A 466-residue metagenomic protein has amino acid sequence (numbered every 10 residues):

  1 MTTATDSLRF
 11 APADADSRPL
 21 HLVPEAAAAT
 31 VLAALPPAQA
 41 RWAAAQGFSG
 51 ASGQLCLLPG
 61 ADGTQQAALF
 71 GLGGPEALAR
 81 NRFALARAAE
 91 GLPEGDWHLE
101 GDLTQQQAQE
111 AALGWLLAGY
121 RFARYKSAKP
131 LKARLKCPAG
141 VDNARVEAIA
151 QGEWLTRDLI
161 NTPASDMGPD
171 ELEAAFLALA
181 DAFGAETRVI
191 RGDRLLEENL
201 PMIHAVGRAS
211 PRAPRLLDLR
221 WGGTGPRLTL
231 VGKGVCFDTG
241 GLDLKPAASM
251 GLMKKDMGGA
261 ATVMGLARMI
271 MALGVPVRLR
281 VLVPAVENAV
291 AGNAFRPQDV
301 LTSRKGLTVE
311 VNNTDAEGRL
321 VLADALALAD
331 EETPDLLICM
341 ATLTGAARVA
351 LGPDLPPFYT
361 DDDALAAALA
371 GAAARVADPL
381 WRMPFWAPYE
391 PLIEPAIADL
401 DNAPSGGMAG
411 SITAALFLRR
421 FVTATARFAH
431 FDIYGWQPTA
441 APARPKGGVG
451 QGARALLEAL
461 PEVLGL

Functional and structural regions predicted by a protein language model:
M1-G234: Short amphipathic alpha-helical segment within the helicase RecA-like ATPase core that mediates nucleic-acid
E173-L466: A generic structural signal for tightly packed, nonpolar segments enriched in small/aliphatic residues
